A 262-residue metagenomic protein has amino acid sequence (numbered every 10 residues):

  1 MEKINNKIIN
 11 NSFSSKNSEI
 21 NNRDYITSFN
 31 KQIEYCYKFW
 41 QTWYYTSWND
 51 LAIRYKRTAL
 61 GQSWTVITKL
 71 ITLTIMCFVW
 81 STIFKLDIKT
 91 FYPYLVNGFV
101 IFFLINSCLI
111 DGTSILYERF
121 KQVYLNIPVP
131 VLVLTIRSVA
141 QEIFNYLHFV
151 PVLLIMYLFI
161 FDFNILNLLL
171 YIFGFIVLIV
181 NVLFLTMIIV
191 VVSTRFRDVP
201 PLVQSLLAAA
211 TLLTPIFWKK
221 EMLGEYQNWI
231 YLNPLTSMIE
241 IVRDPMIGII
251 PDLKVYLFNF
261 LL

Functional and structural regions predicted by a protein language model:
M1-L262: Hydrophobic transmembrane alpha-helices and immediately adjacent juxtamembrane helices of multi-pass inner-membrane
